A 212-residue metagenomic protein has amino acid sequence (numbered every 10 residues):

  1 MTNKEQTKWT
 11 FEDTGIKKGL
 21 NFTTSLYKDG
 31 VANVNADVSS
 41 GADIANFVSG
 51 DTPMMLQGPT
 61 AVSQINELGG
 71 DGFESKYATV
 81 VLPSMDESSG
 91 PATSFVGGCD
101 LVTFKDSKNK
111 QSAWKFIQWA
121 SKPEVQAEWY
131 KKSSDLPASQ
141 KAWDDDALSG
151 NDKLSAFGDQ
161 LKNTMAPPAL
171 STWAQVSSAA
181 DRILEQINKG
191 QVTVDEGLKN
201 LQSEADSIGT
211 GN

Functional and structural regions predicted by a protein language model:
M1-E5, L20, G90-T103, K162 (+1 more regions): Periplasmic solute-binding protein
E5-A36, L82: Glycine-centered hinge/linker elements that transmit conformational signals in sensory and ligand-binding systems
I16, K28-D29, E87, S107-A113 (+1 more regions): Short helix-loop capping/hinge motifs at secondary-structure junctions, enriched in acidic/polar residues
K28, D159-N212: Conserved C-terminal helix/tail region of periplasmic/extracytoplasmic solute-binding proteins
V34-V48: Short helix-initiation/N-cap motifs at beta->coil->alpha
I44, T60-E67, L82, F95 (+2 more regions): Mature extracytoplasmic/periplasmic domains
S49-Q57, S75: Alpha-to-beta junction loops
S75-E87: A structural supersecondary motif
